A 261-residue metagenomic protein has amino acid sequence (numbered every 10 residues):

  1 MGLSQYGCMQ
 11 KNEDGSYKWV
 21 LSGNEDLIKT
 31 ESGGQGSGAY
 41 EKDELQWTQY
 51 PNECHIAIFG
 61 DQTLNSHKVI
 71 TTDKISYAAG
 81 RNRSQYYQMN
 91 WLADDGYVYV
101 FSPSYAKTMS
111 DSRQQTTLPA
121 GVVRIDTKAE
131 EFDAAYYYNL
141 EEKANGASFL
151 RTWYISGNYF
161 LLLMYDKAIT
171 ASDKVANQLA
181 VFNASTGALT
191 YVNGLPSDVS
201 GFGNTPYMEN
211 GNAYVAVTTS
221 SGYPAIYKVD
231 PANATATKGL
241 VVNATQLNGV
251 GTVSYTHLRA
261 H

Functional and structural regions predicted by a protein language model:
L3-Y50, F101-T117, M164-K174: Short, conserved, GDST-rich strand-edge loop motifs in beta-rich repeat architectures
L21-G33, K42-T63, T117-K128, A176-A184 (+1 more regions): Beta-propeller blade signature
C54-Q114, A120: Long, internal scaffold/assembly segments composed of regular secondary structure
S66-I75, F132-E141, L189-L195, T237-V242: Beta-propeller fold detector
R81-M89, A144-W153, V199-P206, T245-V253: Repeated scaffold domains used in trafficking and secretory/extracellular systems, primarily beta-propellers
D95-T170: Long, well-ordered mid-to-C-terminal structural blocks that present hydrophobic/aromatic surfaces
S148-T218: Loop/turn-rich, solvent-exposed surfaces of beta-rich toroidal or solenoidal domains
T256-H261: Conserved small/polar residues in nucleotide/adenosyl-binding loops
